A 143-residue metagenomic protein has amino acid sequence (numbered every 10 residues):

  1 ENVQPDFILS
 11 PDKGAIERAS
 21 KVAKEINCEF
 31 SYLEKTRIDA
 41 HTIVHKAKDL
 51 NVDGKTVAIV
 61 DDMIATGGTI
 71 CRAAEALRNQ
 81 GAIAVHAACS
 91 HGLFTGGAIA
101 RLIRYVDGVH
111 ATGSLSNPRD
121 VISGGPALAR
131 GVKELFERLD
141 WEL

Functional and structural regions predicted by a protein language model:
E1-L143: PRPP-associated nucleotide enzymes
